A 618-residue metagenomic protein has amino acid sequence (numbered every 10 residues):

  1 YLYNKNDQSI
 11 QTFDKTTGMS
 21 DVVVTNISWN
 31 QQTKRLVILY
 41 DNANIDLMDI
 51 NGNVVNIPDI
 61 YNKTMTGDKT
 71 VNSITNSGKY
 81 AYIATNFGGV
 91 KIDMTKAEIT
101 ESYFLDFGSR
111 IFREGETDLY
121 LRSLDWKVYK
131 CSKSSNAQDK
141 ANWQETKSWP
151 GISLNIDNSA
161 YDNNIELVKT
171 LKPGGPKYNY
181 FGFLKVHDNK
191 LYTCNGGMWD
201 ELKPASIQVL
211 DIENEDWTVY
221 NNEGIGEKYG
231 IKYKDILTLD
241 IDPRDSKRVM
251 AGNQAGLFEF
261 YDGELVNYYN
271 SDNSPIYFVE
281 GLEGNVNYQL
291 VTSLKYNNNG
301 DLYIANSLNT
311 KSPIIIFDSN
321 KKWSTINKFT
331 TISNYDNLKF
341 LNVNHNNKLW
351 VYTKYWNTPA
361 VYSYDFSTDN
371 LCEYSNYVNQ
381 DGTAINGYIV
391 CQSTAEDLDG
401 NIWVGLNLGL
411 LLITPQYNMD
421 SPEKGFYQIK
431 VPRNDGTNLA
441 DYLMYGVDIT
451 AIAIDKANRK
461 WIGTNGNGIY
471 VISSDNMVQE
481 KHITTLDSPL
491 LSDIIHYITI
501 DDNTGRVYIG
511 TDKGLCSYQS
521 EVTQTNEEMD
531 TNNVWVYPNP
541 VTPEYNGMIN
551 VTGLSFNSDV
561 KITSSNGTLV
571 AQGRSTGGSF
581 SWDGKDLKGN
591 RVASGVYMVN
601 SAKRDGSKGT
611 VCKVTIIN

Functional and structural regions predicted by a protein language model:
Y1, R35-I38, Y80-I83, D118-L121 (+8 more regions): Conserved beta-propeller blade signature
K15, S575-G606: Short, surface-exposed loop/turn motifs with a glycine/proline- and acidic-biased composition
K15-Q31, I57-S77, E101-E116, D125 (+10 more regions): Short coil-to-beta transitions that initiate beta-strands within beta-rich domains
A43-I45, G88-V90, W126-Y129, G197-E201 (+6 more regions): Short glycine/acidic-enriched loop and turn motifs that connect beta-strands
G52-N53, S132-D139, D211-W217, D262-N267 (+5 more regions): Short loop/turn segments immediately following beta-strands, especially the blade-tip and inter-blade linker loops
G409, I494-N526: Blade-level signature of beta-propeller repeat domains, shared across WD40, Kelch, NHL, RCC1 and BNR/Asp-box propellers
E528-K561, S579-W582: Glycine-centered coil/turn sites that cap beta-strands in beta-rich domains
D559-V570, Y597: Short, glycine-anchored, charge-dense loop/turn motifs used at functional sites
